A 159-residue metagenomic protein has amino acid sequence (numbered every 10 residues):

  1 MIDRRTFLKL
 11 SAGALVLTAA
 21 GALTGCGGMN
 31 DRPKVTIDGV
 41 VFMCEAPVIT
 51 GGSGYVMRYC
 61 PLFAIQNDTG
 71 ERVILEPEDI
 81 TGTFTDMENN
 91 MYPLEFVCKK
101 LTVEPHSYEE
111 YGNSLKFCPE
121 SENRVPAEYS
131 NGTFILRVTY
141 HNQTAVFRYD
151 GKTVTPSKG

Functional and structural regions predicted by a protein language model:
M1-L15: N-terminal secretory signal peptides and thylakoid transit peptides that target proteins across membranes
A20-L23: Bacterial Sec-type N-terminal signal peptides, specifically the leucine/valine-rich hydrophobic h-region
M29-G54: Low-complexity, acidic Ser/Thr/Pro/Gly-rich terminal tails and inter-domain linkers that flank the onset of structured
Y55-L62: Short, solvent-exposed loop/turn segments enriched in Ser/Thr/Gly
I65-T69: Asparagine-centered strand-capping/turn motif at beta-strand->loop junctions
R72-E88: Short acidic, flexible loop segments centered on an aromatic residue
Y92-F134, V138: Short, solvent-exposed, Trp/other aromatic-anchored flexible loops in extracytoplasmic proteins
